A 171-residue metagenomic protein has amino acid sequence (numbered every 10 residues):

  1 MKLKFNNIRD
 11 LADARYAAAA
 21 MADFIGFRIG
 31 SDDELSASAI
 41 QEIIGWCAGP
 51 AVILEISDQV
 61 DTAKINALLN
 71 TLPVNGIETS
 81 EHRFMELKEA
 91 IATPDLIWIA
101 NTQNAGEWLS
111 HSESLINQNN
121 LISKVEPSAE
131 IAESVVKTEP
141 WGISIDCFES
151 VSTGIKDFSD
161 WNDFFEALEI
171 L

Functional and structural regions predicted by a protein language model:
M1-F84, A105-G106, E113-L171: Conserved N-terminal beta1-alpha1 strand-loop-helix module at the mouth
N101: Phosphate-end processing signature that detects enzymes handling 5′-triphosphorylated RNA and polyphosphate
